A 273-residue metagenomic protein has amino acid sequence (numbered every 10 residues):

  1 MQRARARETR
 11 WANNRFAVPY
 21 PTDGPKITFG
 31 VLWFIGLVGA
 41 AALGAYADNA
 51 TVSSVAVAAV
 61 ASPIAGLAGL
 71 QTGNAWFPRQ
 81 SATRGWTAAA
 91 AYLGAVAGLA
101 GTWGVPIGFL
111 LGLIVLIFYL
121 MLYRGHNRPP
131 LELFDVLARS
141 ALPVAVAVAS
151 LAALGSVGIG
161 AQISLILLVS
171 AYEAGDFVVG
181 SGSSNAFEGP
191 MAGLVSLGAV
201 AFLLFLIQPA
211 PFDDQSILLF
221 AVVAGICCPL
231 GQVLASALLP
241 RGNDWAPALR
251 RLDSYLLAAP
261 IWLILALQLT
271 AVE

Functional and structural regions predicted by a protein language model:
M1-A4: Mixed-charge, low-complexity intrinsically disordered regions
A6-I226: Membrane-embedded alpha-helical bundles of polytopic integral membrane proteins
A75-P78, S236, T270-A271: Perimembrane helix-loop junctions in membrane proteins
A171, E188, G231, A248-L249: Short alpha-helix carrying the canonical HExxH Zn2+-binding catalytic motif
L194-L206, L230-A237, A259-I264: Hydrophobic alpha-helical segments of membrane proteins
I226-C227, A246: Transmembrane alpha-helix interface/packing and boundary motifs in multi-pass membrane proteins, characterized by
A237-A258: Interfacial loop-to-transmembrane junctions
I264-E273: Juxtamembrane boundary at the C-terminal end of a transmembrane helix
